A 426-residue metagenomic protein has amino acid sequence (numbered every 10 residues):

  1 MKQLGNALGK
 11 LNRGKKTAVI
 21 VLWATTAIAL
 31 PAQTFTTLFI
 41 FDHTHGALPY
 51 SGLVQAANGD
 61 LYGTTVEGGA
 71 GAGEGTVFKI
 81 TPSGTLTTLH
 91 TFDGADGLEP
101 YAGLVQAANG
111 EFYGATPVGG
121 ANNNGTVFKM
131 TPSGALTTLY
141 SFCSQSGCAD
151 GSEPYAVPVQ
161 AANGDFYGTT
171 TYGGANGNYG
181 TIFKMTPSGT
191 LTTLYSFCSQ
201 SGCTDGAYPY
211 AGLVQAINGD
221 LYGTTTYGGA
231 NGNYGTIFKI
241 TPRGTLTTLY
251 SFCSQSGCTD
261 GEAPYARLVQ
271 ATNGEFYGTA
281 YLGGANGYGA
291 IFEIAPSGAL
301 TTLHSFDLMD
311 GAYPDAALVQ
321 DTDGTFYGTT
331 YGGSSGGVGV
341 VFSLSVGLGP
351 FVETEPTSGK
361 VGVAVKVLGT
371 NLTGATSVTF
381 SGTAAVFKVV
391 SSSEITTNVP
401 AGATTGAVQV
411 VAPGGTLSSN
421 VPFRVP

Functional and structural regions predicted by a protein language model:
K2-P426: Extracellular beta-propeller repeat domains
